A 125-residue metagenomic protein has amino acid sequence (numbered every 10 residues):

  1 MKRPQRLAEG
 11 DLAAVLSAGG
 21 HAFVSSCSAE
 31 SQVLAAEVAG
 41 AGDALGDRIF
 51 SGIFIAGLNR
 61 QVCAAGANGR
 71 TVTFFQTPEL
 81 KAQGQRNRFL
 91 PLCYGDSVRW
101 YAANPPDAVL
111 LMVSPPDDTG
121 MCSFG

Functional and structural regions predicted by a protein language model:
M1-G125: Conserved alpha/beta enzyme-core scaffold
